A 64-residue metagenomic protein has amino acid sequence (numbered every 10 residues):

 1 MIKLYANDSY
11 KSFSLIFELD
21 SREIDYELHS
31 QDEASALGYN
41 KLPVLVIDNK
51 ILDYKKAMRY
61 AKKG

Functional and structural regions predicted by a protein language model:
M1-R22: Local sequence-structure signature of Cys/Sec-based thiol-disulfide redox active-site neighborhoods
Y5-N7, E23-A34: Thiol-based oxidoreductase modules, predominantly thioredoxin-like and allied folds used for disulfide exchange
E33-A36, R59: A short acidic, often aromatic-flanked loop/helix-cap motif at beta-alpha or helix-coil junctions that lines enzyme
A36-L37, L52: Short secondary-structure boundary/hinge segments and terminal tails
G38-V46: Structural micro-motif
V46-G64: Non-catalytic, surface beta->alpha helical segment in thiol-disulfide oxidoreductase systems
